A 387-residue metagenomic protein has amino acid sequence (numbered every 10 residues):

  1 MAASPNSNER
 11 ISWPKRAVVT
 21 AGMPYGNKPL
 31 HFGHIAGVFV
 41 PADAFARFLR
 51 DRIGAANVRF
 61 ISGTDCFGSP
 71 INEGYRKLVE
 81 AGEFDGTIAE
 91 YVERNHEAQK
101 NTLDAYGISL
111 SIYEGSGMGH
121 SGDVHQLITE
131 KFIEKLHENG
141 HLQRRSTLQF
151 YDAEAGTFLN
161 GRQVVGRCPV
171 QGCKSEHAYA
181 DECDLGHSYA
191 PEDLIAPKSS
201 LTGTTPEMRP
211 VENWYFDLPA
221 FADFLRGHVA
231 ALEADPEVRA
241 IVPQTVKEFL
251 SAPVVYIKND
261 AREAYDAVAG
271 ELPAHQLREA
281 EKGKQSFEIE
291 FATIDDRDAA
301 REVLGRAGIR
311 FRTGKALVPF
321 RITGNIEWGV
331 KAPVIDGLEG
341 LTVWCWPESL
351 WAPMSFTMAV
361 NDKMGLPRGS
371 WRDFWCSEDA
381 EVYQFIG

Functional and structural regions predicted by a protein language model:
A2-A55, R59-S62, C66, L127 (+1 more regions): Structured secondary-structure scaffolds
K28-I35, S111-E114, R144: Histidine-centered catalytic micro-motifs
F32, I71-E73, G161, A180-S188 (+2 more regions): Short, solvent-exposed loop/turn and secondary-structure capping segments
G74-R94: A charged helix-plus-loop insertion that forms the helical arch/lid used to bind and gate nucleic-acid substrates
Y75, Y113-Q126: Conserved short loop/turn motifs at secondary-structure junctions
N95-S111: A glycine-rich helix N-cap at a beta->alpha junction
L136: P-loop/Walker A NTP-binding region and its immediately flanking N-terminal helices in P-loop NTPase folds
N139-A220: Cys/His-rich short segments
